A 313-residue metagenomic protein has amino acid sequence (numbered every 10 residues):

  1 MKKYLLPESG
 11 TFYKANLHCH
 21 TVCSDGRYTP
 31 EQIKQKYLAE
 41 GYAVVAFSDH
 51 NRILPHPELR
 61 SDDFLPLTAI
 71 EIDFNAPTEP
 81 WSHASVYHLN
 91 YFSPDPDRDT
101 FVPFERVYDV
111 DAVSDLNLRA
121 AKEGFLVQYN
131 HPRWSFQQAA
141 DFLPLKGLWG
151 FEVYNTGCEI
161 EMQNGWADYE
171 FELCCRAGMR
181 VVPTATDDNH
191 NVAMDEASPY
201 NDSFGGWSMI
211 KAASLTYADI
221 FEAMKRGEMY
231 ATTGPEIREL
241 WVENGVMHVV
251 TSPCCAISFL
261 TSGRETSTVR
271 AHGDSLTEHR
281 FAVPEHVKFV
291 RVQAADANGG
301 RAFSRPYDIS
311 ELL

Functional and structural regions predicted by a protein language model:
M1-F12, V181-V182, N189-L313: C-terminal functional module detector
K2-N130, Q138-A139, P144-G147, E152-E170 (+3 more regions): A metal-dependent hydrolase metal-coordination microenvironment
L38, A121, C175-R176, K225: Alpha-helix boundary recognition
E40-Y42, E58-D62, P144-L145, L173-A177 (+4 more regions): Short alpha-helical interface elements
Y42, F125, M179, E228-M229: Residue-level recognition of short, well-ordered coil/turn positions that link secondary-structure elements
G150-M209: Catalytic-core region of carbohydrate-active enzymes that cleave or remodel glycosidic bonds
